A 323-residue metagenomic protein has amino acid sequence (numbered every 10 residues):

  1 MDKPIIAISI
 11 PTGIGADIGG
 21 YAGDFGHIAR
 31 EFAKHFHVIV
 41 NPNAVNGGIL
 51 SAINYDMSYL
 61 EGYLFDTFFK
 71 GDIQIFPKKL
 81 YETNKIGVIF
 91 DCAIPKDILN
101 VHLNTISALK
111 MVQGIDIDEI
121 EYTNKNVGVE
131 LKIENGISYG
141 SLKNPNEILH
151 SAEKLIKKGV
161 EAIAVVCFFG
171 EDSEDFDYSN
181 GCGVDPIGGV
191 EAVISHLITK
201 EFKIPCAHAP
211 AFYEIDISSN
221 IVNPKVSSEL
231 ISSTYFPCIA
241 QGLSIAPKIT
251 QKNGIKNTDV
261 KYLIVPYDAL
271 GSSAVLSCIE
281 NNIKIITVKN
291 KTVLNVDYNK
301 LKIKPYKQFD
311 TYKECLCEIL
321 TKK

Functional and structural regions predicted by a protein language model:
M1-V165, E171-S179, V184, G188: Metallocofactor- and cofactor-centric catalytic cores in central/energy metabolism, strongly enriched
V38, I117, P205-C206, I285: Hydrophobic beta-strand scaffold residues
N43, F168, A211-F212, D268: An acidic- and aromatic-residue-enriched active-site/binding cleft used to recognize and process polar
F68, G181, D185-A207, V293-T321: Ser/Thr/Gly-rich flexible loops in soluble cytosolic domains mediating phosphotransfer, phosphorylation
Q113, F202, E280-N281: Short, structured coil segments at secondary-structure junctions
E134-L142, S151, I156, I163-V166 (+1 more regions): Generic multipass alpha-helical transmembrane bundles of integral membrane proteins
E214-I217, C238-Y262, P266-K323: C-terminal functional extensions of proteins
